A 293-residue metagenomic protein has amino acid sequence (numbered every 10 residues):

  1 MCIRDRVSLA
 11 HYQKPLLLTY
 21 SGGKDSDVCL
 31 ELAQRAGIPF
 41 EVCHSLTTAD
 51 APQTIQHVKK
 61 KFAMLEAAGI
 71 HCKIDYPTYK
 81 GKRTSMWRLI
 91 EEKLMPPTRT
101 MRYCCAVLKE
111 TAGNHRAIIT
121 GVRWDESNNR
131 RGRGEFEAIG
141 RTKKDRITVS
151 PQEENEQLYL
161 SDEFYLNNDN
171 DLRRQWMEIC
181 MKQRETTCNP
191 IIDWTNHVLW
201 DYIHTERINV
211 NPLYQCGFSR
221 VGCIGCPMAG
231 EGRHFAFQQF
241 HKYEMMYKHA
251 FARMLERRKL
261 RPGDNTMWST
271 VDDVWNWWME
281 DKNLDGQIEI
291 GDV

Functional and structural regions predicted by a protein language model:
C2, C104-C105, C223-C226: Short cysteine clusters
C2, G69, Q287-E289: Generic short N-terminal amphipathic or hydrophobic helices
R4-L199, I203-T205: ATP-dependent adenylation/nucleotidyltransferase module used to activate substrates
K14-P15, V198-V293: ATP/NTP-dependent adenylation/nucleotidyl-transfer catalytic domains that generate, transfer, or process NMP-activated
